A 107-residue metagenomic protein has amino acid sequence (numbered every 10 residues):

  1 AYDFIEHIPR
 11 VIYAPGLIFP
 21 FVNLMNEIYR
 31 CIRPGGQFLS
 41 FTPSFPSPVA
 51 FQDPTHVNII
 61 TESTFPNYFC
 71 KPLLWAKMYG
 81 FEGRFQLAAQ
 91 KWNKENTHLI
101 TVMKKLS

Functional and structural regions predicted by a protein language model:
A1-F19: A short SAM/SAH-binding and catalytic strip from SAM-dependent methyltransferases
P15-P20, H56-I60: Alpha-helix N-cap and loop-to-helix initiation/capping positions
G16-P34: A short glycine-rich, Lys/Arg-flanked "PGG" loop and its adjoining helix->strand segment in the class I
G35-T42: Conserved beta-strand signature within the Rossmann-like core of class I S-adenosyl-L-methionine
P43-P48: Short "lid" loop at the C-terminus of a central beta-strand within the Rossmann-like core of SAM-dependent
F51-E82: Conserved Class I S-adenosyl-L-methionine
A88-S107: Core SAM-dependent methyltransferase catalytic element
